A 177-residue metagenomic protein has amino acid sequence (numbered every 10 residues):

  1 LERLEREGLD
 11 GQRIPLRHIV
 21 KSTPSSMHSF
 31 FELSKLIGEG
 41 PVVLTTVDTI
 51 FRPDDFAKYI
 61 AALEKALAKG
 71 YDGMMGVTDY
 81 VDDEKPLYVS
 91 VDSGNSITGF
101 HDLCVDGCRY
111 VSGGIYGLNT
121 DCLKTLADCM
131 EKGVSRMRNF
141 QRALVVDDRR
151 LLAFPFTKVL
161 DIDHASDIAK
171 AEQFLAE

Functional and structural regions predicted by a protein language model:
L1-E2, R138: Short, surface-exposed alpha-helical segments at coil->helix boundaries
L4-S93: Conserved beta-loop-beta/alpha segment of the NTase-like Rossmann-fold superfamily that binds/positions NTPs
A57, S96-D161, S166-E177: Catalytic-core segments of class I nucleotidyltransferases/pyrophosphorylases that form NMP-activated intermediates
